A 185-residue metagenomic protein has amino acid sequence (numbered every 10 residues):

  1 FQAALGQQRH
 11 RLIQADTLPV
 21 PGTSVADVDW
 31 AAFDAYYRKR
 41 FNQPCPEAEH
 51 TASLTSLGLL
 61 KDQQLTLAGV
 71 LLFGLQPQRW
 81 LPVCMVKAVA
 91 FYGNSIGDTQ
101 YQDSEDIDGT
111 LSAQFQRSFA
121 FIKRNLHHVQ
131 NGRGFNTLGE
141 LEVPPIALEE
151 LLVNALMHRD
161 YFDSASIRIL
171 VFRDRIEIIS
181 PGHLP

Functional and structural regions predicted by a protein language model:
F1-P185: Active-site helix-to-loop segments that bind/position phosphate- or nucleotide-bearing substrates and donors across
